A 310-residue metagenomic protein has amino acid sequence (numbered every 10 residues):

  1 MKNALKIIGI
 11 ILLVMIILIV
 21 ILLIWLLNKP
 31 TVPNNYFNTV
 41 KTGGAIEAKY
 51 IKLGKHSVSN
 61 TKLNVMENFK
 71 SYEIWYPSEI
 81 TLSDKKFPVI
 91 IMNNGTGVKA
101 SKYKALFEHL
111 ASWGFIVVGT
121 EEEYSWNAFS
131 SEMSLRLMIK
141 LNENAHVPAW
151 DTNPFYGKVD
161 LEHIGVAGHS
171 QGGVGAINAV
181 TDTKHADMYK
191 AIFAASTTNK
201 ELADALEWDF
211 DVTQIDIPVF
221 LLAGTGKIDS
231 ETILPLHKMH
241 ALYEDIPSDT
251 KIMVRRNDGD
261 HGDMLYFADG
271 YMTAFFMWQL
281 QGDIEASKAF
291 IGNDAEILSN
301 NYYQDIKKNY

Functional and structural regions predicted by a protein language model:
M1-I17: N-terminal Sec-pathway targeting helices
K2, N257-Y310: Alpha/beta-hydrolase-fold serine-hydrolase catalytic core, especially in secreted/extracellular enzymes
K29-K86: N-terminal cap/lid segment of alpha/beta-hydrolase-fold proteins
T81-F87, F129-V174, D182: Gly/Ser-rich "nucleophile elbow"/oxyanion-hole loop immediately N-terminal to the catalytic nucleophile in hydrolases
F87, N94-V98: Active-site glycine-rich loops that stabilize anionic/oxyanionic intermediates across multiple enzyme folds
S101-E121: Short amphipathic alpha-helix adjacent to the substrate-entry channel of hydrolases
A179-Y189: Conserved hydrolase catalytic core segment
D187-M264: The feature captures the conserved acid-bearing segment of alpha/beta-hydrolase catalytic domains
